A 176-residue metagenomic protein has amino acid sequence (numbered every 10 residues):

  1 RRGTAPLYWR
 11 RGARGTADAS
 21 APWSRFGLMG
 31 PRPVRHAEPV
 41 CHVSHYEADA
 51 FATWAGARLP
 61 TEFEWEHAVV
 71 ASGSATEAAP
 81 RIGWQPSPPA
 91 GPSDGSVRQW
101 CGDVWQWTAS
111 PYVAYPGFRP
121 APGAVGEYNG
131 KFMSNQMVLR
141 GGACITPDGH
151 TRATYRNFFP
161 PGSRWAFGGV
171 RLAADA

Functional and structural regions predicted by a protein language model:
R1-R152: Functional-site microenvironments in short loops/helix caps that host divalent-cation chemistry
G126-K131, N157-R164: Short proline/glycine-enriched turn/loop segments at secondary-structure junctions
R164-A176: Short, structured beta-strand segments at or near domain termini in extracellular proteins/domains
